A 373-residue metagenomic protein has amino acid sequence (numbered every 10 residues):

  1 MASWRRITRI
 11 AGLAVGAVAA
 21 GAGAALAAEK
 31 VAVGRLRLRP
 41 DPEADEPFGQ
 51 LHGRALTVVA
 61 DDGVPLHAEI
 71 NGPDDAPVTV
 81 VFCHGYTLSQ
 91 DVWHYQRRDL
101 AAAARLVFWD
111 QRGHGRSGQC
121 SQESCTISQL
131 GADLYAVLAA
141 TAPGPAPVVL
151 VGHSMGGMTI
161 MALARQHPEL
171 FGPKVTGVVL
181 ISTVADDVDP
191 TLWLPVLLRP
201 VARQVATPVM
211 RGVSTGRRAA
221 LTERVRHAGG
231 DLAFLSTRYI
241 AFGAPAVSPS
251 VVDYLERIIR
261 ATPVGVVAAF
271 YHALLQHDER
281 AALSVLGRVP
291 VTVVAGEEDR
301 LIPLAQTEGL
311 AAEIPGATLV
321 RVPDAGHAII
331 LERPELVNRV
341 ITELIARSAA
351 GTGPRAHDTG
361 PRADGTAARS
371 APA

Functional and structural regions predicted by a protein language model:
W4-G34: Hydrophobic alpha-helical topogenic segments used for membrane insertion/localization
V64, E69-Q119, V137: Conserved HGGG/HGGXW glycine-rich cap/lid loop of the alpha/beta-hydrolase fold
G85-L88, S154, V184: Active-site glycine-rich loops that stabilize anionic/oxyanionic intermediates across multiple enzyme folds
H114-T159, L163-P173, W193, R339: Active-site loop/oxyanion-hole signature of alpha/beta-hydrolase fold enzymes
E169, P173-T222: Flexible "cap/lid" loop of the alpha/beta hydrolase fold
T215-V285: Conserved alpha/beta-hydrolase catalytic His-Asp/Glu region
L286-G287, V293-A295, D299: Short beta-strand/loop motif that positions the catalytic acidic residue of the alpha/beta-hydrolase fold
E308, P315-A373: Catalytic active-site module of serine/aspartate enzymes centered on a nucleophile-bearing elbow/loop
